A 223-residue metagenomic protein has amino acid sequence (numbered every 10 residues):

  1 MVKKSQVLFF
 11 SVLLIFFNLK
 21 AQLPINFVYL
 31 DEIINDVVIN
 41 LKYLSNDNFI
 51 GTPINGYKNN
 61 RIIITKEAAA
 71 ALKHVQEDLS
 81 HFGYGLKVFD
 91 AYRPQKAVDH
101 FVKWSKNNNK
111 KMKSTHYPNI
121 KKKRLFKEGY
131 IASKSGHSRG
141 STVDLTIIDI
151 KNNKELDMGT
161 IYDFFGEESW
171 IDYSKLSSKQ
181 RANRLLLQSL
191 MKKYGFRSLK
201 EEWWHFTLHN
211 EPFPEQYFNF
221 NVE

Functional and structural regions predicted by a protein language model:
M1-I25: Bacterial Sec-dependent N-terminal signal peptides
K20-A91, K96-E201, N210-E223: Extracytoplasmic cell-surface/polysaccharide-interacting catalytic and binding patches
F206: Conserved metal-phosphate-binding beta-hairpin within the catalytic cores of diverse ATP-dependent phosphoryl-transfer
